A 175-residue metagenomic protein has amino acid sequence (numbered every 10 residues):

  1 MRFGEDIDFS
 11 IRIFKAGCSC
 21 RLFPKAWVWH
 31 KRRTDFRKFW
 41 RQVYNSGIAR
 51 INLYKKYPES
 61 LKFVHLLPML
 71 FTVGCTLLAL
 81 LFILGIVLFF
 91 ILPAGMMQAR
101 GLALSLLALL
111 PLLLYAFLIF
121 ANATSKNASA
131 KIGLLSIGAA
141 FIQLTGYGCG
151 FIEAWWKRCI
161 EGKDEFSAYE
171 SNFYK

Functional and structural regions predicted by a protein language model:
M1-L61: Catalytic donor/gating beta->alpha subdomain of glycosyltransferases that bind UDP-sugars
R2, D8, G95, G101-L107 (+1 more regions): Soluble, non-transmembrane catalytic domains of enzymes that act on hydrophobic metabolites at membranes
F3-E5, H65, A140: Hydrophobic transmembrane-helix microenvironments that flank and shape a buried ionizable site
F63-M69: Select subsegments of transmembrane alpha-helices in polytopic membrane proteins, especially boundary-proximal
F71-E161: Membrane-embedded multi-pass helical conduit in multi-pass membrane proteins, especially envelope-biosynthetic
R158-K175: Short linear elements at protein peripheries
